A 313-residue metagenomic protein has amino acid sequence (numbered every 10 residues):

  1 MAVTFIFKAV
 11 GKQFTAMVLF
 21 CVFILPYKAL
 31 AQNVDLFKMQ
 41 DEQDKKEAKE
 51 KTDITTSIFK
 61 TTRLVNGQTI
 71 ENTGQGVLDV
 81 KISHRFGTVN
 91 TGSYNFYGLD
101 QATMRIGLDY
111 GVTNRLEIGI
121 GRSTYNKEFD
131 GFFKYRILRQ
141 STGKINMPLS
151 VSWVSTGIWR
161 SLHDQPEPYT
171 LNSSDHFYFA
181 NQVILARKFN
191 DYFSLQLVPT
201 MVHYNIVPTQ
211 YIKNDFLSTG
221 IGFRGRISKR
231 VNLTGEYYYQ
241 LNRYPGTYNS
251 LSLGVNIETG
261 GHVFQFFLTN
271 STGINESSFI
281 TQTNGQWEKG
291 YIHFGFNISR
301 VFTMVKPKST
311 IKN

Functional and structural regions predicted by a protein language model:
M1-G11: N-terminal secretory signal peptides that target proteins for export/translocation
K12-L19, T56: Sec-dependent N-terminal signal peptides
L19-L25: Hydrophobic core
P26-A31: Sec/Tat signal peptide C-region and signal peptidase I cleavage site
Q32-Y169, F177-N181, A186-L197, M201-N205 (+2 more regions): Transmembrane beta-barrel domains of Gram-negative outer membranes and organellar outer membranes
P168-S173, Q210: Flexible, glycine/proline-enriched loop segments at strand-loop-helix junctions that form or flank small-ligand binding
Y192-Y239: A mid-sequence, solvent-exposed acidic-amphipathic segment
N214, G246-Y248: Membrane-helix boundary/juxtamembrane motif in polytopic membrane proteins
